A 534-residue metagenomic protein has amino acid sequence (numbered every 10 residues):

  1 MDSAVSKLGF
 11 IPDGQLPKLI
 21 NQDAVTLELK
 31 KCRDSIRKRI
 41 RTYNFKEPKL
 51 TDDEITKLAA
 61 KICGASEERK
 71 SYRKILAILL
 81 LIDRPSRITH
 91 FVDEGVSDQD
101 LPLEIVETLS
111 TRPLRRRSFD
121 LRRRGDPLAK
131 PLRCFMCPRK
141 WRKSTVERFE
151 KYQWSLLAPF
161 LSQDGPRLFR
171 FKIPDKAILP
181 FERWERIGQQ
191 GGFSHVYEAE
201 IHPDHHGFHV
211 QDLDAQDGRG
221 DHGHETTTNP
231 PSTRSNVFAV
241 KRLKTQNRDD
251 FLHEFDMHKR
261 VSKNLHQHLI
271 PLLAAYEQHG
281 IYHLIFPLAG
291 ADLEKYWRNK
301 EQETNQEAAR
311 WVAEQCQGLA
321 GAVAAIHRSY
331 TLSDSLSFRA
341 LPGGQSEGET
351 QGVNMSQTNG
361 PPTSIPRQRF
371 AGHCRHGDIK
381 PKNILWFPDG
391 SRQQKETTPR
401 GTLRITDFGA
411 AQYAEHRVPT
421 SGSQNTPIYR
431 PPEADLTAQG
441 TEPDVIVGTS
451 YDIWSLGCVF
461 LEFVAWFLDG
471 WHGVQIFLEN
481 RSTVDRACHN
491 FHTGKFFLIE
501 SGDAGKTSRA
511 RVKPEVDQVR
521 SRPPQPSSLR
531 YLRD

Functional and structural regions predicted by a protein language model:
M1-T233, K244-N247: Non-catalytic localization/regulatory regions flanking kinase domains
N229-T233, D256-Q267: Structural motif at the C-terminus of the N-lobe alphaC helix and the adjacent alphaC-beta4 loop of the Hanks-type
F238, K263-A275: Conserved HxN/HPN-centered segment at the entrance to the catalytic loop of eukaryotic protein kinase-like domains
H279-D292: Conserved short submotifs of the Hanks-type protein kinase catalytic core that shape the nucleotide-binding pocket
K300-G318, L341-E347: Activation segment of protein kinase catalytic domains, centered on the conserved DFG
H327-T398: Catalytic-loop of the protein kinase fold
F370-G372, G377-Y429, D435-T437: Activation segment/activation loop of eukaryotic-type protein kinase catalytic domains
A434-P526: Conserved C-lobe activation region of Hanks-type protein kinase-like domains
